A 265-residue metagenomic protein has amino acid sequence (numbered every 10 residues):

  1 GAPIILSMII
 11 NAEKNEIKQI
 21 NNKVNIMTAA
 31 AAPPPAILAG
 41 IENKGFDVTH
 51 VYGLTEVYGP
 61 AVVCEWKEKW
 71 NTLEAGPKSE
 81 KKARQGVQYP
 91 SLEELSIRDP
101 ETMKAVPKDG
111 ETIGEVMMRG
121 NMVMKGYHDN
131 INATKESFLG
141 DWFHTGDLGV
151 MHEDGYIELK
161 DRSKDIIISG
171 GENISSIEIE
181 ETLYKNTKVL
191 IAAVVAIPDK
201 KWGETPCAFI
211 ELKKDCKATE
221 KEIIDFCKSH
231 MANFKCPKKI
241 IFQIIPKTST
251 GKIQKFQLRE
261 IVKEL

Functional and structural regions predicted by a protein language model:
G1, I10-E80, E93-E94, M103-A105: Gly/Ser/Thr-rich phosphate-binding loop
A30, G53, G86, D147 (+1 more regions): Active-site glycine-centered loops adjacent to acidic/histidine catalytic or metal-binding residues that shape
T49-E56, G86-V87, V195-I197: Beta-strand->loop->alpha-helix junctions that form or flank phosphate-binding loops in nucleotide-handling enzymes
S79-Y89, P107, S137-D141: Short Gly/Pro-enriched turn/cap motifs at secondary-structure boundaries
Q88, E94-M117, E153-D154, C216-E220 (+1 more regions): Conserved beta-loop-beta connector loops within the AMP-binding
G120, K125-G126, L148-K235, P246 (+2 more regions): AMP-binding/adenylate-forming catalytic core of the ANL superfamily
V262-L265: Acidic/polar alpha-helix N-cap and adjacent early helical turns within long charge-rich amphipathic helices/linkers
